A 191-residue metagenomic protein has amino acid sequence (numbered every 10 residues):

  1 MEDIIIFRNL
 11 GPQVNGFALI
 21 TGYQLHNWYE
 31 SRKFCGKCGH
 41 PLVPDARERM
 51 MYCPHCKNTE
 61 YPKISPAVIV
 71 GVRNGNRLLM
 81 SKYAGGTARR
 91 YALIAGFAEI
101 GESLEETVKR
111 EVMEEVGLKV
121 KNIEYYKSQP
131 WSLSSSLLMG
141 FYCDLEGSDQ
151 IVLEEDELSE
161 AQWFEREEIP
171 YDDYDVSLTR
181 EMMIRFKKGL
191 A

Functional and structural regions predicted by a protein language model:
M1-R32, T87-Y91, E155-A191: Nudix hydrolase/Nudix homology domain
K33, M50-L93, F97-A98, K119-V120 (+1 more regions): N-terminal strand-loop-strand
H40-V43, Y61: Short functional micro-motifs and their immediate structural scaffolds
P44-R49: Short linker/helix segments within small regulatory modules
V68, L137-M139, S159: Change "...and in nucleic-acid phosphodiester-cleaving endonucleases..." to "...and in nucleic-acid processing enzymes
A92-K127, F141, L145: The catalytic Nudix box helix
Q129-V152: Active-site-adjacent beta-strand/loop module that shapes the phosphate/pyrophosphate-binding cleft
